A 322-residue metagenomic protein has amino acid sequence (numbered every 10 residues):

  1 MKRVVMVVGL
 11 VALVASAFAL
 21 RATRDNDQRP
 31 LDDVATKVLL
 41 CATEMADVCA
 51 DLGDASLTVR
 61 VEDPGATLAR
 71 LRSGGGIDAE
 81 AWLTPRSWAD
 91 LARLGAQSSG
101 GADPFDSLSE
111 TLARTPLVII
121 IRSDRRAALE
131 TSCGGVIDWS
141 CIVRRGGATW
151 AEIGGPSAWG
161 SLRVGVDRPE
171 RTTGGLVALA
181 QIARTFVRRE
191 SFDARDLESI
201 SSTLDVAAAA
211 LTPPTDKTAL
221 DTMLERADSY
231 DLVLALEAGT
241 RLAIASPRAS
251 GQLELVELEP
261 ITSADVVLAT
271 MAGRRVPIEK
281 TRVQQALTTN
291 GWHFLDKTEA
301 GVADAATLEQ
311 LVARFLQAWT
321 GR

Functional and structural regions predicted by a protein language model:
M1-D33, M271-R322: Extracellular/periplasmic juxtamembrane helices and adjacent flexible linkers that interface with membrane partners
D27-G160: N-terminal segment of the mature folded domain
L39, T43-V48, E170-R188: Bilobed "Venus flytrap"/periplasmic-binding protein-like clamshell domains and structurally analogous long
D106-I119, S201-V206, P247-R274: Periplasmic-binding protein-like
L112-I137, W159, V166-A183, T262-M271: Periplasmic solute-binding protein
G134-W150, R163-E170, V267-E299: Bilobed periplasmic-binding protein/Venus flytrap-like ligand-binding cleft at the lobe interface of extracytoplasmic
V143-E170, S202-P214: Alpha-helix-centered segments that form part of catalytic cores
V177-L255: Ligand-binding pocket segment of bilobal, Venus flytrap-like solute-binding proteins
